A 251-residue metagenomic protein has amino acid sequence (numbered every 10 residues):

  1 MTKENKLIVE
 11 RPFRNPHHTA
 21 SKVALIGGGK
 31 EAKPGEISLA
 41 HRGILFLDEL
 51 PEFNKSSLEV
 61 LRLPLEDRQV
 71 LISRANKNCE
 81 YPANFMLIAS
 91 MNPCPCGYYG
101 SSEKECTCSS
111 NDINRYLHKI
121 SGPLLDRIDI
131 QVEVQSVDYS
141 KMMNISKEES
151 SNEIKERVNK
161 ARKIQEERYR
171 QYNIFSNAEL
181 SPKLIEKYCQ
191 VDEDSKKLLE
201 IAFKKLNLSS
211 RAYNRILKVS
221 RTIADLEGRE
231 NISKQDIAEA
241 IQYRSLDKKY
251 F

Functional and structural regions predicted by a protein language model:
M1, R14, L39, A178-E179 (+1 more regions): A short alpha-helix capping/helix-coil boundary motif
M1-E10, N231: Conserved P-loop
L7, P12, A20-L45, N78: Conserved alpha-helical scaffold flanking the Walker A/P-loop in AAA+ ATPase domains
R11, N15, N92-C94: Hydrophobic alpha-helix-in-membranes signature
H17, H41, D236: Histidine-centered active-site/metal-ligand motif
T19-V23, S102-E105: Short, basic, glycine/proline-bearing loop/turn elements
E31-A32, L50, K55-F251: Basic, amphipathic alpha-helical bundle interface domains used for macromolecular binding and assembly
